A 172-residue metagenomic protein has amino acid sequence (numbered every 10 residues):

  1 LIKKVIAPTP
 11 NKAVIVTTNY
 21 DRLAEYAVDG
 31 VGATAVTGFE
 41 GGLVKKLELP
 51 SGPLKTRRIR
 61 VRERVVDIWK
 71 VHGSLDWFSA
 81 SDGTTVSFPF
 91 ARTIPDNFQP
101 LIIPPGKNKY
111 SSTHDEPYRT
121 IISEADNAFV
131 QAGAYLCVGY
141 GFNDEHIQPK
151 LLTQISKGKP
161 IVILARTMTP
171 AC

Functional and structural regions predicted by a protein language model:
L1-P10, I121-V130: A short acidic-Thr-Gly-centered motif at the start of a beta-strand
K3-K4, S51, P105, K109 (+1 more regions): General secondary-structure edge motif
V5-I102: Extended, H/D-rich, highly charged conserved domains that either
T18-A24, V28, F39, L75 (+5 more regions): Long, contiguous hydrophobic alpha-helical segments, chiefly transmembrane helices and signal peptides
Y26, K45, W77, S81 (+4 more regions): A generic structural micro-environment signature that highlights single residues at secondary-structure boundaries
R58-V61, S111-S112, E116, S123-C172: SIR2/sirtuin-family catalytic core signature
S87-F129: Acidic, metal/cofactor-coordinating or nucleic-acid-engaging core segments within structured domains
